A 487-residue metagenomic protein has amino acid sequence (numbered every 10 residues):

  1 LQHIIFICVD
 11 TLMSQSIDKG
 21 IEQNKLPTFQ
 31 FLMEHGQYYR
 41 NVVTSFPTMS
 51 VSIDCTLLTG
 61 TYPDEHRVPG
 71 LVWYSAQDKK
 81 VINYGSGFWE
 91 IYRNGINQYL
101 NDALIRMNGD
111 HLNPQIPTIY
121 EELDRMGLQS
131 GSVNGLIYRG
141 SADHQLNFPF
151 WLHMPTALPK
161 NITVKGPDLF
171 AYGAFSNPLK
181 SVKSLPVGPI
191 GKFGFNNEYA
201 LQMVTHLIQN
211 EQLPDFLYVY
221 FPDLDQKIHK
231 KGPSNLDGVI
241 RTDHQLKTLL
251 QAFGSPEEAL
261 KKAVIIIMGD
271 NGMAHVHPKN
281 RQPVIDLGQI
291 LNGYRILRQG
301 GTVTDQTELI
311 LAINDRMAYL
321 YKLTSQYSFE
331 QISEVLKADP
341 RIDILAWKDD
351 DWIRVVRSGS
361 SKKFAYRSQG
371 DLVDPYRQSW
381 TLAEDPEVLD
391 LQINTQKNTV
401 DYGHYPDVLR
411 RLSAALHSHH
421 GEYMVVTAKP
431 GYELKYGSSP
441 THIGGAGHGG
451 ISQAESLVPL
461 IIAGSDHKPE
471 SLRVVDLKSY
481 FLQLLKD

Functional and structural regions predicted by a protein language model:
L1-Q37, T48: Active-site-proximal N-terminal segment of extracellular/periplasmic enzymes that hydrolyze or transfer
C8, N41-V42, Q129-G135, F216-Y220 (+3 more regions): A structural signal for short, well-ordered beta-strand segments and their strand-loop junctions that often border
G20-N24, L146-W151, G232-L236, P278-Q289 (+1 more regions): Short secondary-structure boundary/capping segments
Y38-L58, V133-D143: Short, solvent-exposed turn/loop segments enriched in Gly/Ser/Thr/Pro and often Arg
T61-H229, V373-Q378, E384-Y402, K435: His/Asp/Glu-rich, glycine-adjacent segments that coordinate divalent cations and/or stabilize oxyanion chemistry on
I116, D305-K468, V474-K478: Active-site neighborhoods of enzymes that stabilize oxyanions during catalysis
G191-I208, D215-L217, L224-I265, H275 (+1 more regions): A long, amphipathic alpha-helix that forms part of the scaffold/cap immediately adjacent to metal-dependent active
F253, E257-K262, G269-K322: Acidic/histidine-rich catalytic neighborhood
